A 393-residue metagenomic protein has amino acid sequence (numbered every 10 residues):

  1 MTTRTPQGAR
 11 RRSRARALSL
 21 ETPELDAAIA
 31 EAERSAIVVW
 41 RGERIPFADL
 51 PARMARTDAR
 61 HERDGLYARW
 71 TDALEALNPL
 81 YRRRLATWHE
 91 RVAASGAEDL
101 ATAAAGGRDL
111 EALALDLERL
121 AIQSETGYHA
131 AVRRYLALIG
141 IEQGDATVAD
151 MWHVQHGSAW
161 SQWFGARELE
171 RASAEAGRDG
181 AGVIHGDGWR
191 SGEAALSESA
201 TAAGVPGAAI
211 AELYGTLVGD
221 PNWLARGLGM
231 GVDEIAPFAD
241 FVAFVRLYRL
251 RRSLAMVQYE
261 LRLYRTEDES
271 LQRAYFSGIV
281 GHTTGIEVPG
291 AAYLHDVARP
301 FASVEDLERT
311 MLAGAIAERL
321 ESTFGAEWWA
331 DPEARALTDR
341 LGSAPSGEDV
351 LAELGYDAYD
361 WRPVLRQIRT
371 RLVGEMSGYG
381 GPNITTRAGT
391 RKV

Functional and structural regions predicted by a protein language model:
M1-R83, V92, R108-D109, G347: N-terminal helix-rich structural modules
Y67-T71, H153-Q162, R178-D179, S191-A200 (+3 more regions): Glycine- and acidic
R82-G186: Active-site-proximal, well-structured secondary-structure segments within enzyme catalytic domains
R178-L196, G219-G229: Alpha-helical recognition segments enriched in aromatics with Gly/Pro capping that present substrate-recognition
G186-Y214: Post-HEXXH active-site segment of zinc metalloproteases
A211, Y259, R309: Hydrophobic, well-ordered secondary-structure elements that form the walls of internal hydrophobic environments
L217-P300: Long, amphipathic alpha-helical stalk/connector segments used for oligomerization, subunit docking, or mechanical
R262-V393: C-terminal, non-catalytic "cap/extension" segments appended to globular domains
